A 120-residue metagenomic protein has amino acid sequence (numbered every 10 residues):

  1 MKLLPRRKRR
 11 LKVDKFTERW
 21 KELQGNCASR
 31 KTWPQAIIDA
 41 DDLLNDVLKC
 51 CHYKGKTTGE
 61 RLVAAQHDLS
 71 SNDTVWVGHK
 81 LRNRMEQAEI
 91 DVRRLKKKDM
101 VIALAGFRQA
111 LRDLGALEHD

Functional and structural regions predicted by a protein language model:
M1-D73, K98, G106, A110-D120: Amphipathic alpha-helical interface elements
L69-R94, L104: Histidine-centered, metal-coordinating catalytic motifs and their short helical/loop contexts
